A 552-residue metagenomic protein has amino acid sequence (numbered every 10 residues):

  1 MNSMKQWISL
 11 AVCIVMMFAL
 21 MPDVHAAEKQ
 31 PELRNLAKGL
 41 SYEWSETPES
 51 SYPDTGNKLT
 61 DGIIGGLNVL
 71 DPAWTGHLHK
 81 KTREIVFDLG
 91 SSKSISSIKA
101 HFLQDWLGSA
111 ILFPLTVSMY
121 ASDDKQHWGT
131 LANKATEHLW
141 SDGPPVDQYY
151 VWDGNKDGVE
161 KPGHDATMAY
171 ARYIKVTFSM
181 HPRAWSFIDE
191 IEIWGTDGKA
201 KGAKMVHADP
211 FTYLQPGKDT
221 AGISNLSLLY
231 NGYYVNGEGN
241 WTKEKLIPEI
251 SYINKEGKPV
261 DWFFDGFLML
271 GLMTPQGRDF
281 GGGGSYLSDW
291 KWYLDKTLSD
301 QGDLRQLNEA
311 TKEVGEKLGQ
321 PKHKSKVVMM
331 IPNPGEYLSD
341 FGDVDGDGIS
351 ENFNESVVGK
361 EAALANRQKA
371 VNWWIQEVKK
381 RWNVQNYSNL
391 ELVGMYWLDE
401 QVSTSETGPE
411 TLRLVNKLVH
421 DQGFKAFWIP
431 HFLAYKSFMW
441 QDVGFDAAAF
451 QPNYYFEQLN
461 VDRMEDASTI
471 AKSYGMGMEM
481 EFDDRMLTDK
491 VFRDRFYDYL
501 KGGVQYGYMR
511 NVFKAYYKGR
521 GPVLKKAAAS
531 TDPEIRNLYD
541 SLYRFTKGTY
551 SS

Functional and structural regions predicted by a protein language model:
F18-Q30: Sec-dependent signal peptide cleavage junction
E28-G66: Predominantly extracellular/luminal regions of secreted and cell-surface proteins, especially disulfide-bonded
L67-G129, N155-V206: Aromatic, loop-rich ligand-recognition surfaces of beta-strand-rich domains
G129-D165: Extracellular carbohydrate recognition and processing domains and analogous Trp-centered ligand-binding platforms
G202-N372: N-terminal catalytic cores of secreted or lumenal carbohydrate-active enzymes
K324-G335, V358-W374, G394-W397, V415-S437 (+1 more regions): Aromatic-lined carbohydrate-recognition surfaces of secreted/lumenal glycan-active proteins
V371-W374, L398-S403, G408-T411, N416 (+2 more regions): Extracellular glycoside hydrolase catalytic/binding regions
H431-Y435, A447-S552: Substrate-binding cleft of secreted/luminal carbohydrate-active enzymes
